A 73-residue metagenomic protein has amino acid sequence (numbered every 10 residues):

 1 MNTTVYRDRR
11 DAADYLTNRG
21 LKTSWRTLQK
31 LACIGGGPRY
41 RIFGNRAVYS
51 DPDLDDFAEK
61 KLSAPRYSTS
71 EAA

Functional and structural regions predicted by a protein language model:
M1: Short helix->loop/beta-hairpin flanking segments within DNA-binding domains
V5-Y6: Beta-strand-rich domain onsets/edges
R9: Helix-turn-helix DNA-binding elements, focusing on the entry/boundary residues of the two helices that contact DNA
A12: Hydrophobic adenine-recognition pocket in adenosine-nucleotide-binding enzymes
Y15-D55, K61-A72: Major-groove DNA-recognition helix of helix-turn-helix-type DNA-binding domains
